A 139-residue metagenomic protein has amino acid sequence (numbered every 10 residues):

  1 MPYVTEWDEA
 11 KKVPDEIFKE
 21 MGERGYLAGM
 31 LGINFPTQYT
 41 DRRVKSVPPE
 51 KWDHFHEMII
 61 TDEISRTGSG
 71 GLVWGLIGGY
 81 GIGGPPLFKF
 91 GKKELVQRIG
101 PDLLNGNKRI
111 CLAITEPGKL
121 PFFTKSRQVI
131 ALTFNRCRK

Functional and structural regions predicted by a protein language model:
M1-I77, E94-R98, D102-N105: Amphipathic, small/basic residue-rich leader segments at the start of a protein or domain
Q38-T40, I82, L120-P121: Short secondary-structure boundary/hinge segments and terminal tails
I60, G83-L87, A113: Adenylate-forming
G71-G81, N107-E116: Core alpha/beta catalytic barrel or barrel-like domain that forms the active/cofactor pocket in diverse metabolic
L72-E94, F123: N-terminal glycine-rich flavin-associated loop
F90-K139: Glycine-rich, Trp-frequent "lid" loop and neighboring beta-strands that shape and gate the flavin cofactor pocket
